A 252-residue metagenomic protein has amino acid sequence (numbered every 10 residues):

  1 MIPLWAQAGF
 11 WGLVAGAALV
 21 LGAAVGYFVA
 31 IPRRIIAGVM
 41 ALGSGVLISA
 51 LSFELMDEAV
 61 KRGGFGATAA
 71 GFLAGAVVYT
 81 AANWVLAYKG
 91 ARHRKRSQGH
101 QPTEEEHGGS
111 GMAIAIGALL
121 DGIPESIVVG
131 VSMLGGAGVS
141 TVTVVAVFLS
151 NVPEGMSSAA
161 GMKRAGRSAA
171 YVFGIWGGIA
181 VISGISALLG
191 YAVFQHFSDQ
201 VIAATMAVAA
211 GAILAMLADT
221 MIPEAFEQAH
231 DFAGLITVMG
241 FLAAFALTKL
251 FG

Functional and structural regions predicted by a protein language model:
M1-G252: Intrinsically disordered, metal-sensing/regulatory segments
